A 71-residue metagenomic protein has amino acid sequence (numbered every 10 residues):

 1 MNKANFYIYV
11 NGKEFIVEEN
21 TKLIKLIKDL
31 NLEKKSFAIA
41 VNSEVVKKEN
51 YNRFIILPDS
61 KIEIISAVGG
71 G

Functional and structural regions predicted by a protein language model:
M1-G69: Ubiquitin-like/PB1-type beta-grasp interaction modules and other compact soluble beta-rich domains
